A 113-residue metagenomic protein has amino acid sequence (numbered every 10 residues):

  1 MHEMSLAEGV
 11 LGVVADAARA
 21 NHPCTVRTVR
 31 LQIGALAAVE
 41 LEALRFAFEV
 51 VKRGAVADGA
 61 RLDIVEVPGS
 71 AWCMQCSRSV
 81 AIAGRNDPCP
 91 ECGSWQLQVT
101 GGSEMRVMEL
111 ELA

Functional and structural regions predicted by a protein language model:
M1-A60: Long, charged N-terminal interaction/targeting segments
Q32-L36, V65-G69, L110: Short loop/turn motifs enriched for small/polar and acidic residues
R61-P68, R78-A83: Short, flexible, mixed-charge glycine/proline-rich loop motifs that serve as phosphate/nucleic-acid-contacting
A71, D87, M105: Cys/His-enriched microdomains
C73-C76, C89-C92: Short cysteine-rich clusters marking metal-coordination/redox-active sites
A81, L97-Q98: Short functional micro-motifs and their immediate structural scaffolds
V99-E109: Short metal-binding segments enriched for Cys and/or His
A113: Long, contiguous binding/interaction regions
